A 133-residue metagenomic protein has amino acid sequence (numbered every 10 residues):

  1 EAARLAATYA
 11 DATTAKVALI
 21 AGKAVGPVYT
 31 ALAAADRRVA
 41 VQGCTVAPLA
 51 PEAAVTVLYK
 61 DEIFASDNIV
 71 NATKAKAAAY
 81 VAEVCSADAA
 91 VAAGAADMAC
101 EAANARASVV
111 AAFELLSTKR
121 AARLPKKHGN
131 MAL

Functional and structural regions predicted by a protein language model:
E1-L133: Ligand-binding clefts of soluble mixed alpha/beta catalytic domains
